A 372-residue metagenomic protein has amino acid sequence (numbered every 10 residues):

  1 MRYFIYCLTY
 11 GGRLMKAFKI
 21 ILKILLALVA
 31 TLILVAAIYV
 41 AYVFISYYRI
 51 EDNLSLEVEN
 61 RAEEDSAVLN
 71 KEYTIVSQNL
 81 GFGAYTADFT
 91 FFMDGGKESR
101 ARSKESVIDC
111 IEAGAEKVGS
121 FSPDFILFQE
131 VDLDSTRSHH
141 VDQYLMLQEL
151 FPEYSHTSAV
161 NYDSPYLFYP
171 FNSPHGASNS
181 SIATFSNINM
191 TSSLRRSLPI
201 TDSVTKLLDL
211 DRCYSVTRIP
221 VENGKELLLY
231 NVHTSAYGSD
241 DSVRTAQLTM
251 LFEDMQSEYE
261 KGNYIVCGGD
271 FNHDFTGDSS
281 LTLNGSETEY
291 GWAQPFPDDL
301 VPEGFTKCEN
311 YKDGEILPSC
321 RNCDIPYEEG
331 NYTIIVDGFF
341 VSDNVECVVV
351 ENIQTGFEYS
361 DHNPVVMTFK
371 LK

Functional and structural regions predicted by a protein language model:
M1-L14: Short, Lys/Arg-enriched N-terminal segments with co-localized hydrophobic residues within the first ~10-30 amino acids
G11, K19-E153, S158-N179, K372: N-terminal, active-site-proximal structural segment of metallo-dependent hydrolase catalytic domains
T74-L80, I111-H140, F185, T217-I219 (+4 more regions): Active-site beta-strand/loop signature of hydrolases that rely on acidic residues for catalysis
K97-S103, V131-L133, L198-K206, H233-S242: Surface-exposed cleft-lining segments at the edges of enzyme active sites
E149-P152, G176-S193, G330-C347, K370: Conserved beta strand-loop-helix elements of the APE1-like EEP
D163-L227, N231: A well-ordered secondary-structure block
T205-K206, I325-G330, Q354-E358: Short proline/glycine-enriched turn/loop segments at secondary-structure junctions
G238-N344: Metal-dependent phosphoesterases centered on the DNase I-like endonuclease/exonuclease/phosphatase
